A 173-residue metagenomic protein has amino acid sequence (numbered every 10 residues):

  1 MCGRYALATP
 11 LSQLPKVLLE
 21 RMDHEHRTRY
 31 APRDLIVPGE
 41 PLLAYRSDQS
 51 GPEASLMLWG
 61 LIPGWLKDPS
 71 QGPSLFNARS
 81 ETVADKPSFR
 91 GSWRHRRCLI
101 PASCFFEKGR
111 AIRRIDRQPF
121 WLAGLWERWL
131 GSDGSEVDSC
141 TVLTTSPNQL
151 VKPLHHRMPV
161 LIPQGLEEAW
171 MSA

Functional and structural regions predicted by a protein language model:
M1-A173: Short linear sequence motif anchored by a di-proline
